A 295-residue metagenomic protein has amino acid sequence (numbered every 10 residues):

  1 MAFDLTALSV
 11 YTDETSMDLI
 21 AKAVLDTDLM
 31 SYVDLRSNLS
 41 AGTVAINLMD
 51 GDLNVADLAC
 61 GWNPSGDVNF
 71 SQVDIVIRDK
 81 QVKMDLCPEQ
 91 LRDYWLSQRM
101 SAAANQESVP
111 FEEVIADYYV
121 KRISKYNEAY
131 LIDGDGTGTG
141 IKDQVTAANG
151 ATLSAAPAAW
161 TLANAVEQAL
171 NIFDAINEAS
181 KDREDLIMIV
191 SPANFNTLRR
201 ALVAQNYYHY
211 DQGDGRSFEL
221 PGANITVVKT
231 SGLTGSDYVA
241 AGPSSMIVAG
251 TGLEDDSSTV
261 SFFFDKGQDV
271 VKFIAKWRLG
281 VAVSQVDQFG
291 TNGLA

Functional and structural regions predicted by a protein language model:
A2-L53, Q106, Q144, A148-A163 (+1 more regions): Sequence/fold signature of self-assembling virion shell proteins
Y11-Y94, P110, K125: Acidic/polar, low-complexity extended loops/arms that serve as protein-protein interfaces in large oligomeric shells
L86, Y94-W95, E128, T197-R200 (+1 more regions): Short helix/loop capping segments that flank catalytic or ligand/cofactor-binding pockets
P88, V145, P192-N194, W277: Short, flexible loop/turn elements at secondary-structure junctions
R92-A175, T291-A295: Alpha-helical scaffold segments that mediate packing/assembly in large oligomeric complexes
S124, E128, P192, S231-G232: Internal mixed-charge
L131-G136, D185-S191, D211-G215: Short coil/turn segments at secondary-structure boundaries
A169-Q205: Ordered core of a single globular domain
